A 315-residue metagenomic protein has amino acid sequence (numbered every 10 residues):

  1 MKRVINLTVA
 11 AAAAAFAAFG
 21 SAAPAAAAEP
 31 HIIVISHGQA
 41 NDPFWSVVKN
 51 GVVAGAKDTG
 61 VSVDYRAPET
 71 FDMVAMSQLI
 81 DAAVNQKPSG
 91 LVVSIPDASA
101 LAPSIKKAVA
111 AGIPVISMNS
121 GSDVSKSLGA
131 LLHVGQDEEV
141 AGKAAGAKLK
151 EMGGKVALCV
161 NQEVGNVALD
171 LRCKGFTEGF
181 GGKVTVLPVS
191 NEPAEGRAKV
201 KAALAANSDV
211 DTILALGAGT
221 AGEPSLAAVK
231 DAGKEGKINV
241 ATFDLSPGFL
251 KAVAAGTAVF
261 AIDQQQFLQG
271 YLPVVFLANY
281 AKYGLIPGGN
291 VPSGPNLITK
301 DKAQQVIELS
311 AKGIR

Functional and structural regions predicted by a protein language model:
M1-A10, G20: Bacterial Sec-dependent N-terminal signal peptides
R3-N6, A25-R315: A residue-level marker of the well-folded mature domains of exported/periplasmic proteins
A15-A25: C-terminal segment of classical bacterial N-terminal signal peptides
